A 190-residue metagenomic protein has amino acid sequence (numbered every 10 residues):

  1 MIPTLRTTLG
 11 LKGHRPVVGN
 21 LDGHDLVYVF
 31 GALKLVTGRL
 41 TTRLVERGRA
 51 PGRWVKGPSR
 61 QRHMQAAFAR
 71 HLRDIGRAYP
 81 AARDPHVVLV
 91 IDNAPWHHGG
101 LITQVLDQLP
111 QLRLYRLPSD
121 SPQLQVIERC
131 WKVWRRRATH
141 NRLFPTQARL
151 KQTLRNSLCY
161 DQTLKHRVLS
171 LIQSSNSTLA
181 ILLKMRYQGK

Functional and structural regions predicted by a protein language model:
M1-K190: Short functional hotspots at interaction and active-site rims
